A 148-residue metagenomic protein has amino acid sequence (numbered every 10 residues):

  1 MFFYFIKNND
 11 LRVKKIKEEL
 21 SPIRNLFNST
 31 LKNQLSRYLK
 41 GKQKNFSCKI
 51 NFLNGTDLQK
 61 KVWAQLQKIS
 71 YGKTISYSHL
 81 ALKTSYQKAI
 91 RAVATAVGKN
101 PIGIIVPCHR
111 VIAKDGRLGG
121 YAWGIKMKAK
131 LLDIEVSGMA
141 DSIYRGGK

Functional and structural regions predicted by a protein language model:
M1-S47, K114-A122, K126-K148: Low-complexity, small/basic-enriched stretches that occur predominantly at protein N-termini or linker tails
C48-G55: Short amphipathic alpha-helical boundary/capping segments
G55, Q59-W63, I90: Short, leucine-enriched amphipathic alpha-helices that occur as contiguous helical runs
I69-G72: Short helix/strand-capping hinge loops at secondary-structure junctions that flank key functional elements
L82: Alpha-helical residues within the helix-turn-helix
I104-V111: Short Lys/Arg-enriched helix C-cap and helix-to-coil transition segments that create basic nucleic-acid-contact patches
